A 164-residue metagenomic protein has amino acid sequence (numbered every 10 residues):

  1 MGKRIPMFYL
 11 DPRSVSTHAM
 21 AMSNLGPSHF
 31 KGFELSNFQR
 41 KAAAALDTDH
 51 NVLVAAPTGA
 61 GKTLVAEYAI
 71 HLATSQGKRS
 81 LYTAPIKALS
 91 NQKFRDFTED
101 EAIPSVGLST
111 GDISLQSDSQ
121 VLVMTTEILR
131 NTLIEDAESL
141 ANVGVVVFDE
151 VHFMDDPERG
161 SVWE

Functional and structural regions predicted by a protein language model:
M1-V52: Helicase-associated low-complexity/disordered flanking segments
G32-E164: Conserved P-loop/Walker A NTP-binding site and adjacent catalytic elements of P-loop NTPases
